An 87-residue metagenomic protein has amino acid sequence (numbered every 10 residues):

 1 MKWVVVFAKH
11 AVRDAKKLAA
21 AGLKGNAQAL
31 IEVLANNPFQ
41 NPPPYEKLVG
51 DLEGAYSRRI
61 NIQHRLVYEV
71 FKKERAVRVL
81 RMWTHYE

Functional and structural regions predicted by a protein language model:
K2-K17, A21-A29, V49, R58-R65 (+1 more regions): Enriched for short, Lys/Arg-rich terminal
E32-R59: A short, surface-exposed loop/turn module that caps and links secondary-structure elements
